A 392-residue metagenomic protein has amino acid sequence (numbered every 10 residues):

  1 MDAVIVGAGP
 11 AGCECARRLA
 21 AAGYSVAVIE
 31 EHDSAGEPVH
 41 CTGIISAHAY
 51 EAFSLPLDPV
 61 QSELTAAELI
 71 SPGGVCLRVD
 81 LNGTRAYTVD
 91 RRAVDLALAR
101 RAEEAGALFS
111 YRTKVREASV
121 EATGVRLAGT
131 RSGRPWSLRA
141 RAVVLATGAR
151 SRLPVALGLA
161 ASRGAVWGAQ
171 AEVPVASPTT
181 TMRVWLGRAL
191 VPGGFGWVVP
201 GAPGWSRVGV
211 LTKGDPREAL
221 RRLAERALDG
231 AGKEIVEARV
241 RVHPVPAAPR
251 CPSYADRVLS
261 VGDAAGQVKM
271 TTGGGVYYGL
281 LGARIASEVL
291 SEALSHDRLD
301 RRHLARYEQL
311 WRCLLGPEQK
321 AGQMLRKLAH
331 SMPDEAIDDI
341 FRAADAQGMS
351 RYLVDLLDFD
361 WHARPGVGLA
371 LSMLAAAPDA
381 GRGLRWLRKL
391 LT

Functional and structural regions predicted by a protein language model:
M1-A11: Beta1/beta-strand and adjacent pyrophosphate-binding region of the FAD-binding site in flavoprotein oxidoreductases
A3-I5, V26, V258: Conserved hydrophobic helix-helix packing surfaces used for dimerization/oligomerization
A8, R18, R101-E237, P249-R250: Predominantly flavin-linked oxidoreductase catalytic cores and closely associated redox partners
A11, S34, R150: Conserved Rossmann-like nucleotide-cofactor binding loop
R17-H40: Glycine-rich FAD pyrophosphate-binding loop
S46-A97: A conserved beta-strand/loop capping segment in the N-terminal third of enzymes that catalyze redox or closely related
E117, G214-L290, L294-S295, R301-R302: FAD/FMN-dependent oxidoreductases across multiple families
S291-T392: C-terminal helical "tail/cap" subdomain of flavin- and related membrane-associated enzymes
